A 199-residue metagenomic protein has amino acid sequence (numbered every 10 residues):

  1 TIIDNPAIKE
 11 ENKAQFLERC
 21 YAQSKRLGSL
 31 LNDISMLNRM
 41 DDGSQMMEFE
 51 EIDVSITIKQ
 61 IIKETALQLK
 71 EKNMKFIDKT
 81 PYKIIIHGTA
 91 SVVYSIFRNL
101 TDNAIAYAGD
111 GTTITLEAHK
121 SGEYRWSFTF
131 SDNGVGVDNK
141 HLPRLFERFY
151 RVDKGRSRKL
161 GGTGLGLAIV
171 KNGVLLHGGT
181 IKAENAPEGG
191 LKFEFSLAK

Functional and structural regions predicted by a protein language model:
I3-E10: Short acidic helix/loop segment immediately C-terminal to the autophosphorylated histidine in two-component histidine
A22-L27: Short alpha-helical segment of the dimerization/phosphotransfer core of two-component systems
E48-E51, K70, K75-I85, S121: Conserved catalytic submotifs in the C-terminal HATPase_c
A104-I105: Short helix-loop "hinge" at the ATP-lid/N-box region of the Bergerat-fold HATPase_c
D110, G178-G179: Conserved glycine-rich
G111-Y124: Short beta-strand/loop element within the Bergerat-fold HATPase_c
V137-R151: Short conserved segment of the HATPase_c
